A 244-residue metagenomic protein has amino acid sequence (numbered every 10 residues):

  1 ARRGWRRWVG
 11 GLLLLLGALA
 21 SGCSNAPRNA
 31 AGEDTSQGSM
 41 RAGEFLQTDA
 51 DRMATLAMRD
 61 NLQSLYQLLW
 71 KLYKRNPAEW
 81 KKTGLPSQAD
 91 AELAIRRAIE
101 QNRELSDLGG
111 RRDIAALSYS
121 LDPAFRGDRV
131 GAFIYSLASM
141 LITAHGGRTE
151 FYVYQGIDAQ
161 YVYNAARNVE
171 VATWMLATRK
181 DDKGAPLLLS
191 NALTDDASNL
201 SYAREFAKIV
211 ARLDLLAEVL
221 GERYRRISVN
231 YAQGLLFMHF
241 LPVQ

Functional and structural regions predicted by a protein language model:
A1-G10: Bacterial N-terminal signal peptides that target proteins for export
G11-L16: Sec-dependent N-terminal signal peptides
L19-G22: C-terminal motif of bacterial Sec signal peptides marking the signal peptidase cleavage site
S24-R129: N-terminal Sec/ER secretory leader and immediately downstream segment of secreted/extracellular precursors
S24-R28, N230, G234-Q244: Long, compositionally biased low-complexity regions that are usually intrinsically disordered and enriched
P77, G84, S228, L241-P242: Glycine-centered secondary-structure boundary/capping sites
K82-A217, Y224, S228-Y231, L235: Mature extracellular/secreted ectodomains of secretory-pathway proteins
